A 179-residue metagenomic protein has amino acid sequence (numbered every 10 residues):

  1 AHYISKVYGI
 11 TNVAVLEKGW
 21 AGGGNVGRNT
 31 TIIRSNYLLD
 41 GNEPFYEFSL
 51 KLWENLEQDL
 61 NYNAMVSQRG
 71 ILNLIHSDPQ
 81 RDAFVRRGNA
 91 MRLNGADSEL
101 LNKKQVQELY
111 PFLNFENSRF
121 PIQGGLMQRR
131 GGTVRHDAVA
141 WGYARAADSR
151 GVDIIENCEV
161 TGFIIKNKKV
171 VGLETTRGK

Functional and structural regions predicted by a protein language model:
A1-H2, W141: Short, hydrophobic alpha-helix immediately C-terminal to the catalytic nucleophile
S5-N29: Glycine-rich FAD pyrophosphate-binding loop
I10, D97, D153: Residue-level detector of anion-binding/catalytic polar loops
G19-A21, V106, Y143: Short beta-to-alpha linker loops that shape the active-site pocket of alpha/beta-hydrolase fold enzymes
T30-F112: Dinucleotide-binding Rossmann-like beta1-alpha1 core, especially the glycine-rich loop that anchors the ADP
P79, L109-I122, I164-V171: A short, glycine/Asx- and small/polar-enriched loop/turn that sits immediately N-terminal to a beta-strand
G125-K179: Helical element adjacent to the flavin cofactor pocket in flavoenzyme catalytic cores
